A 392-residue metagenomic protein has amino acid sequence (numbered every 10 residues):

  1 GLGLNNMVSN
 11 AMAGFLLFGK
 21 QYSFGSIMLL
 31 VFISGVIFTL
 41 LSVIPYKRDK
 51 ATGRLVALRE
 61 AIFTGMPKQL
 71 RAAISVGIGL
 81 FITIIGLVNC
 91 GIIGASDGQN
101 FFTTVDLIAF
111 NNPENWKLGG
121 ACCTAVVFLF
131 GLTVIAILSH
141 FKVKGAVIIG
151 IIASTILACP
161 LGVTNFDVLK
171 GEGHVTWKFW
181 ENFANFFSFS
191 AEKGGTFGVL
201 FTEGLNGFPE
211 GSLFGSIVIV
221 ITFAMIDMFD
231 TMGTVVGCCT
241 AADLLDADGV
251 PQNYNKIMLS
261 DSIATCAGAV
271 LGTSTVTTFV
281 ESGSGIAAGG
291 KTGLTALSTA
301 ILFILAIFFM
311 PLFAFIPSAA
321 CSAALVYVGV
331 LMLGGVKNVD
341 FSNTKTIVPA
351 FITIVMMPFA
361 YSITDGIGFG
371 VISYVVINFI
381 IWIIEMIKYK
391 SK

Functional and structural regions predicted by a protein language model:
G1-C123, F308, L312: Early transmembrane hairpin of solute transport permeases
G3-L16, A57, G233-D243, V276-A288 (+3 more regions): Re-entrant/interfacial helical elements at transmembrane boundaries that shape and gate the permeation pathway
N10-A11, F32-V43, S75-G91, A125-H140 (+7 more regions): Hydrophobic core segments of alpha-helical transmembrane domains in multi-pass membrane transport and ion-translocation
K20-F24, I62-P67, W116-K117, E281-S298 (+2 more regions): Transmembrane helix-loop boundary segments of multi-pass membrane transporters
F24-F32, Q69, A73, C122-V127 (+5 more regions): Loop-to-transmembrane alpha-helix initiation sites
S26, G119-G120, T133-E192, A224-M228 (+1 more regions): Flexible hinge motifs at transmembrane-helix junctions and intramembrane kinks/re-entrant loops in multi-pass membrane
K117-L132, K144-A146, A184-T234: Hydrophobic, membrane-embedded alpha-helices of multi-pass small-molecule transporters
L213-G293: Membrane-embedded helical hairpins/re-entrant loop segments and their flanking transmembrane helices within multi-pass
